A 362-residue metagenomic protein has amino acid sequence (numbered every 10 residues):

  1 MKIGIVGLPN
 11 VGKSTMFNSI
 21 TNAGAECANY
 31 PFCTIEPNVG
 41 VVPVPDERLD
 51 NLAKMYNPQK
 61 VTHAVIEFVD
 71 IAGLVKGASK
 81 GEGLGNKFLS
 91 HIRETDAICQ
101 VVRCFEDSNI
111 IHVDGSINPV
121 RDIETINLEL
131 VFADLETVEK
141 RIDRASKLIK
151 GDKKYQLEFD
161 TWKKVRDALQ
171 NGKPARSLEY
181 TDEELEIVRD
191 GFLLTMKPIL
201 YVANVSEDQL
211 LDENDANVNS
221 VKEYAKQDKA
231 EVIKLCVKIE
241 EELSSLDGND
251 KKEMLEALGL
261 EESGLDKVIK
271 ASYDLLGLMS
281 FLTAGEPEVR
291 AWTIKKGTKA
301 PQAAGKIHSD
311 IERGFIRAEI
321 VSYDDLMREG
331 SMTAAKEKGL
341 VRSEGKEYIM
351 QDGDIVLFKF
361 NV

Functional and structural regions predicted by a protein language model:
M1-I111, V138-K140: Conserved G1/Walker A P-loop phosphate-binding module
K2-V6, V11, F17, R144-I349 (+2 more regions): C-terminal-of-GTPase-core extension/linker across diverse P-loop GTPases
V6, F32, P37-G40, E47-L49 (+15 more regions): Short capping/connector residues at structural and topological boundaries
G12-F17, P45-N57, G85-N109, R121-L130 (+4 more regions): Phosphate-binding glycine-rich loops and adjacent basic patches that engage nucleotide phosphates, nucleic-acid
A23-P31, N38-G40, R48-N51, K80 (+9 more regions): Glycine-rich, flexible loop/turn motifs
F32, D46-L49, T62-F68, E82-T95 (+9 more regions): Amphipathic alpha-helical transducer elements in NTP-driven molecular machines
G40-P45, A72-E82, R93-Y155, A168-Y180 (+1 more regions): Conserved Switch II/interswitch segment of TRAFAC-class P-loop GTPases
